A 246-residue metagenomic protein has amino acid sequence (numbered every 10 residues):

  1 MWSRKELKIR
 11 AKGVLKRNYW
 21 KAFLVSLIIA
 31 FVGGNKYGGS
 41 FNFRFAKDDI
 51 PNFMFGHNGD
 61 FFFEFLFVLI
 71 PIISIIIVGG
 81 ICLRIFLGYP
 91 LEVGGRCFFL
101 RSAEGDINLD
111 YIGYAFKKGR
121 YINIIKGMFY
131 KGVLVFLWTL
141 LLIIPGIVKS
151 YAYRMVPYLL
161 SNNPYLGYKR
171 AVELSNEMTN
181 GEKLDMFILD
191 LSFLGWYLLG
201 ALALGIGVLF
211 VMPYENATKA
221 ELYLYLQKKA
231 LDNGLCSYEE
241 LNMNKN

Functional and structural regions predicted by a protein language model:
M1-N246: Hydrophobic alpha-helical membrane segments
